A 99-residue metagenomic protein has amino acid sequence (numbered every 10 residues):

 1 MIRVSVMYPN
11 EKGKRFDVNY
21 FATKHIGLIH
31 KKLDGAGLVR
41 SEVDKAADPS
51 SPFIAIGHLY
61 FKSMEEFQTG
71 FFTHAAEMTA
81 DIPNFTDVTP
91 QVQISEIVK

Functional and structural regions predicted by a protein language model:
M1-K99: Macromolecular interaction modules
